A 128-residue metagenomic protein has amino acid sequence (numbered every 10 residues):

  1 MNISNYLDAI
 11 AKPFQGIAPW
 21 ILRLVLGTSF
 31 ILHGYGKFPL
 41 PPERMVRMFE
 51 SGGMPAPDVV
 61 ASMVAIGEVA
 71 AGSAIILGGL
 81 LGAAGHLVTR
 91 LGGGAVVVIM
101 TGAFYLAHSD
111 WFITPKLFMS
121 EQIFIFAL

Functional and structural regions predicted by a protein language model:
M1-P39, D58-S73, L77-L128: Extended, low-polarity transmembrane helix blocks
P39-A56: Membrane-interface interhelical connector segments
